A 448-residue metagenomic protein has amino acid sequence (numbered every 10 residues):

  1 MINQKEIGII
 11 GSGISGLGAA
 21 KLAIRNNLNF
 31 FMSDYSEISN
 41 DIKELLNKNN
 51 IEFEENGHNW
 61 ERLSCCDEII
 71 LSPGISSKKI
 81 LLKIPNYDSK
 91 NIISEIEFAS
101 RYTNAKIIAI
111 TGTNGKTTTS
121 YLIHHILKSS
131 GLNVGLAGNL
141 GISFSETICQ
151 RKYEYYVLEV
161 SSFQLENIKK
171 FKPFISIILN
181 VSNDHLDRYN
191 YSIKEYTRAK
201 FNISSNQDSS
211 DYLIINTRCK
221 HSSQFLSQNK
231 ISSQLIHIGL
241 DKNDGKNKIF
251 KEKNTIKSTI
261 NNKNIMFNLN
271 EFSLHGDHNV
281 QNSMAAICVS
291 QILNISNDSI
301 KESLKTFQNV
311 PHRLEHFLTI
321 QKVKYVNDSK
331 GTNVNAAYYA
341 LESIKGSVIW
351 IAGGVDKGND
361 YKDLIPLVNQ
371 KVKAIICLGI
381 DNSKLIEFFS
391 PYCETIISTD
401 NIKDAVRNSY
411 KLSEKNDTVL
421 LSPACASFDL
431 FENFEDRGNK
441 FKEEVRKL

Functional and structural regions predicted by a protein language model:
M1-S94, F98, H275, I295 (+1 more regions): N-terminal leader/targeting and accessory segments in enzymes
I2-E6, G16-N26, N133, F267-K373: Nucleotide phosphate-binding/pyrophosphate-handling subdomain across enzymes that bind or process nucleotide phosphates
K5-E6, K21-R25, W60-S64, P73-S233 (+4 more regions): Phosphate-binding loop of NTP-binding sites
G13, S36, L140, R218-C219 (+1 more regions): Residues in the short beta-alpha loop(s) of Rossmann-like NAD(P)-binding domains
N29-D34, G135-L136, V157, H237 (+1 more regions): Short beta-strand "acidic-cap" motif of Rossmann-like dinucleotide-binding folds
F30-Y35, L213-T217, I351-A352, V372-I380: Short internal beta-strands
K43, K362-D417: C-terminal helical cap/extension that packs against the catalytic core of soluble nucleotide-cofactor enzymes
G57, I93-E97, S232-K251, K301-K305 (+2 more regions): Beta-strand->loop->alpha-helix junctions that form or flank phosphate-binding loops in nucleotide-handling enzymes
